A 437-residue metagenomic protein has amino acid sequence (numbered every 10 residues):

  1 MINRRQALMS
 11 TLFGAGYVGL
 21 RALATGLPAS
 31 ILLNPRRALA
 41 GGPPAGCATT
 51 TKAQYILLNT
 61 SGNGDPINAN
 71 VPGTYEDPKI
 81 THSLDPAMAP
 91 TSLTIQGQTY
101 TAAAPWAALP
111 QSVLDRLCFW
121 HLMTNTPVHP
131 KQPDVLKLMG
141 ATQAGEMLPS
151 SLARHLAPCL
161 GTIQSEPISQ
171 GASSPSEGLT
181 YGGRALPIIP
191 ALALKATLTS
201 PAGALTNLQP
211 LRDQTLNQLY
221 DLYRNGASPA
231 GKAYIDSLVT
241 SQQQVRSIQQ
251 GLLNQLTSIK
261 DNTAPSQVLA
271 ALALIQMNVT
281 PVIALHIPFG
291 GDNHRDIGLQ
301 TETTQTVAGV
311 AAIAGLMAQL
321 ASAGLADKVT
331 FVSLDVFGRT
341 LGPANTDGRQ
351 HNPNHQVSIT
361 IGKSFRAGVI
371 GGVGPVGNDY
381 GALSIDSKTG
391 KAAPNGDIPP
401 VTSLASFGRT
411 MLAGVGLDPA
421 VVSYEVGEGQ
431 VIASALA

Functional and structural regions predicted by a protein language model:
M1-A22: N-terminal secretory signal peptides and thylakoid transit peptides that target proteins across membranes
L27-F119: Intrinsic-disorder/low-complexity recognition with aromatic hotspots
C47, P66, L117-T240: A contiguous, mid-domain pocket- or channel-lining segment that forms the substrate-recognition surface
C47-K52, P110-L114, C159-T162, P265-Q267 (+3 more regions): Extracellular/periplasmic catalytic domains that process cell-envelope and extracellular macromolecules
K52-D65, V113, V282-P288, I313 (+3 more regions): Beta-strand elements within well-structured catalytic alpha/beta cores of enzymes that handle phosphate/sulfate esters
S61-D65, T124-V128, A172-S176, F289-D292 (+2 more regions): Solvent-exposed loop/turn segments at secondary-structure junctions within structured extracellular/periplasmic domains
D85-P105, N293-T301, V307-A437: Feature marks hydrolase-like catalytic cores characterized by long aromatic- and Gly/Pro-rich stretches
N217-S322: Anion-binding catalytic surfaces of enzymes that hydrolyze or transfer phosphate/sulfate esters
